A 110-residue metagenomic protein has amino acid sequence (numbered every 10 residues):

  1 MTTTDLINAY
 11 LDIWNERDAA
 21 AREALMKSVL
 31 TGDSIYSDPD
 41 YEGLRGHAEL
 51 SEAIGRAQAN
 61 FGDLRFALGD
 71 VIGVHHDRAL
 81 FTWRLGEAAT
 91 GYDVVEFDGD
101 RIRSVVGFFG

Functional and structural regions predicted by a protein language model:
M1-G110: C-terminal and inter-domain tail/linker signature
